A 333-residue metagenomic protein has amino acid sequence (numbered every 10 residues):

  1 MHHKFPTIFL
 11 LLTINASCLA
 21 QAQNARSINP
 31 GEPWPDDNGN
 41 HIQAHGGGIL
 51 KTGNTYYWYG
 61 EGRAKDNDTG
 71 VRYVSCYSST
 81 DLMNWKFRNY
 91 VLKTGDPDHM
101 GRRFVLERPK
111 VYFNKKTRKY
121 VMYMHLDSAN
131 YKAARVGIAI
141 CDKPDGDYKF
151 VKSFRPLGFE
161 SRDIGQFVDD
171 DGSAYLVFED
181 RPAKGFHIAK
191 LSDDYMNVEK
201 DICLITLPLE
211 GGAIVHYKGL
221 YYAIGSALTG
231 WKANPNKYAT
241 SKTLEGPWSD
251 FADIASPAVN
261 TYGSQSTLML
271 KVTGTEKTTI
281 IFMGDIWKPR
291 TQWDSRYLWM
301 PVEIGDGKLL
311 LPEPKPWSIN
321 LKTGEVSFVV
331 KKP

Functional and structural regions predicted by a protein language model:
M1-N24: Bacterial Sec-dependent N-terminal signal peptides
Q21-P333: Carbohydrate-active catalytic/glycan-binding domains of CAZyme proteins, especially the secreted or lumenal ectodomains
